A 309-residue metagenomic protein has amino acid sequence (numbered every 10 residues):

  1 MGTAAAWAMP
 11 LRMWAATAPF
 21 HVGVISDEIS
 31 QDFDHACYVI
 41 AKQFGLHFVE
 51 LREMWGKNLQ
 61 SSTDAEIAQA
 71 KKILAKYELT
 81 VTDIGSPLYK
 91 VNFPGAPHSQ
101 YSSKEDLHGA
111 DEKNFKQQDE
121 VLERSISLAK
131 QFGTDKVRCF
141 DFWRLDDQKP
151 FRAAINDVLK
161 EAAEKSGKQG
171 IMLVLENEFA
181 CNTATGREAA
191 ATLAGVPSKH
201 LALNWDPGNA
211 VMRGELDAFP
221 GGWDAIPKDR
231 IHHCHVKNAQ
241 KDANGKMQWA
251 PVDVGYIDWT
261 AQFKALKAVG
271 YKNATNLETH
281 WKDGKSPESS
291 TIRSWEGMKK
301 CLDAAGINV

Functional and structural regions predicted by a protein language model:
A4, A8, A16-V22, S30-H47 (+2 more regions): Histidine-acidic metal/acid-base catalytic patches
A4-R12, A36-Y38, N92-L203, S289 (+1 more regions): Active-site acidic/histidine proton-transfer and metal-coordination neighborhood in alpha/beta enzyme cores
V24-E28, L51-W55, D83-L88, C139-D141 (+4 more regions): A cross-domain feature marking catalytic cores of carbohydrate-active enzymes and several ubiquitous metabolic/repair
L51-A75, D141-D147: Glycine-rich, proline-tolerant flexible connector loops at the mouths of alpha/beta enzymes
K57-L59, K90-V91, R144-D147, F179-T183 (+2 more regions): Short, small-residue-enriched loops and turns at beta-alpha junctions that line or gate enzyme active sites
I67-S86, N156-Q169, G195-S198, W259-Q262: Alpha-helix-loop-beta-strand connector modules within alpha/beta enzyme cores
Q69, I73-K76, Q117-R124, D157 (+3 more regions): A non-catalytic, amphipathic alpha-helix used as a structural packing/dimerization or gating element in enzyme scaffolds
